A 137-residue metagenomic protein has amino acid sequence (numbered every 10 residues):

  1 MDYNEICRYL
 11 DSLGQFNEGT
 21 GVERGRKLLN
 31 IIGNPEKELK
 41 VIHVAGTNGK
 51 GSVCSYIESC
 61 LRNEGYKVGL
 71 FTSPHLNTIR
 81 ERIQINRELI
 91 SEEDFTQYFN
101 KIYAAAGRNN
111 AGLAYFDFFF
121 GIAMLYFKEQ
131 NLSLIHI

Functional and structural regions predicted by a protein language model:
M1-G46, V53, S59-Y66, F71 (+1 more regions): Short functional linear segments
V22, R26-N30, N34-K37, N63-I135: ATP-dependent carboxylate-amine ligase catalytic core
N48-K50, H75-L76: Short active-site-proximal "capping" loops at secondary-structure junctions
V53-C54, R80: Short glycine-/acidic-enriched loop or helix-start segments at secondary-structure transitions that form or flank
